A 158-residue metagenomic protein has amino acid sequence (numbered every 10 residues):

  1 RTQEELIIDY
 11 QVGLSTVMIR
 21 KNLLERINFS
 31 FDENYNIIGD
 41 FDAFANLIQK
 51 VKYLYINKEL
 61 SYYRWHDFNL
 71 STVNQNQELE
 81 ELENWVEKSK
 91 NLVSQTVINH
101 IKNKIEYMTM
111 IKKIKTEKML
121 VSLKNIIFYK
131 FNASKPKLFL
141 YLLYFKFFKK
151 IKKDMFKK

Functional and structural regions predicted by a protein language model:
R1-Q77: Conserved nucleotide-sugar donor-binding catalytic segment
Q3-I7, E83, I98-K102, Y141: Generic detector of well-ordered alpha-helical segments enriched in charged/polar residues, highlighting helical
I8-V12, Y53-Y55, S89-H100, K115-M119: Low-complexity, flexible helical/coil segments
D42, Y62-W65, H100, T116-M119 (+1 more regions): Residue-level signal for alpha-helical context at structural boundaries
D42-N46, E80-N84, M108-T109: Alpha-helical elements of Rossmann-like donor-binding domains used by nucleotide-donor carbohydrate transfer enzymes
Y63-D67, T72-V97, L120-Y129: Catalytic core of nucleotide-sugar-dependent glycosyltransferases
N91-L92, M110-K158: Membrane-interface aromatic/basic loop that binds lipid-linked glycans or pyrophosphate carriers, typified by
N99-K112: Amphipathic alpha-helical repeat scaffolds of TPR domains
